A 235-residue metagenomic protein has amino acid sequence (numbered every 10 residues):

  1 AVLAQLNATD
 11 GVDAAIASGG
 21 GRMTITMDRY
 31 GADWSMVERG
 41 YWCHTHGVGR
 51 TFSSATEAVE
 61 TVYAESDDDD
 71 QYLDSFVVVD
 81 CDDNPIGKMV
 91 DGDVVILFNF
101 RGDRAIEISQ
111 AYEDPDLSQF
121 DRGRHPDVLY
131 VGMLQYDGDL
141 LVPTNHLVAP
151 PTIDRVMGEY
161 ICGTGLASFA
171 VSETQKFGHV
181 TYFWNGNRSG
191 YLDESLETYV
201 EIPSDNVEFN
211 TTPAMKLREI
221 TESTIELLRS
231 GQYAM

Functional and structural regions predicted by a protein language model:
A1-M235: Feature captures the catalytic ectodomains and active-site-proximal regions of enzymes that hydrolyze or transfer
